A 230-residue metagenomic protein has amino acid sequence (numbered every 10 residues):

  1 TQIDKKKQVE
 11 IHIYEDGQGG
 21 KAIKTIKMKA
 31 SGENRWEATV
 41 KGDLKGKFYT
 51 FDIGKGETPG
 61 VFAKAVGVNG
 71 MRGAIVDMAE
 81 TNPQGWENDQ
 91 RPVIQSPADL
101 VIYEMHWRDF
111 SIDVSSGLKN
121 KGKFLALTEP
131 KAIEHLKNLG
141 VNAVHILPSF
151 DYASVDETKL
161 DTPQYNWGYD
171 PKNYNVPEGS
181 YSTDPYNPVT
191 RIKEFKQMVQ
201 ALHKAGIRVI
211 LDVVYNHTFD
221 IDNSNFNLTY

Functional and structural regions predicted by a protein language model:
T1-I3, G42, P148: Non-cytosolic beta-sheet module surface loops
Q2-Q8, H106: Short proline/glycine-enriched turn/loop motifs at strand-loop junctions of beta-rich domains
K5, D43-K45, D99, P130 (+1 more regions): A generic "functional-site adjacency" signal
E10-H12: Beta-strand signatures of extracellular beta-sandwich domains
Q18-G20, A153: Flexible, glycine-rich phosphate/dinucleotide-binding loops and adjacent beta-alpha linkers at cofactor/substrate
G20-K21, K27-G122: The feature marks proteins involved in alpha-glucan
H106-Y230: Substrate-binding/active-site clefts of carbohydrate-active enzymes
